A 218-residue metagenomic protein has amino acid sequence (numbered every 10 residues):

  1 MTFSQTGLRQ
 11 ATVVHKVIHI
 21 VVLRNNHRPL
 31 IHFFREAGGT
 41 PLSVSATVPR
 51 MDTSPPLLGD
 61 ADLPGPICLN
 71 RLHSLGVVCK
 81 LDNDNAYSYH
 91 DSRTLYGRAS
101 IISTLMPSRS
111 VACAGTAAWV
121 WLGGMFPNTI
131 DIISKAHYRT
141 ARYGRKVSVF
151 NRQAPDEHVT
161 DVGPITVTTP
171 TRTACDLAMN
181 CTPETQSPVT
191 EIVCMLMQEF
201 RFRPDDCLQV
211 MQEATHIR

Functional and structural regions predicted by a protein language model:
T2-G7, I18-H19, L23-I217: Short gly/ser-rich loop at a beta-strand->alpha-helix junction or flexible surface loop bordering the NTP-binding
